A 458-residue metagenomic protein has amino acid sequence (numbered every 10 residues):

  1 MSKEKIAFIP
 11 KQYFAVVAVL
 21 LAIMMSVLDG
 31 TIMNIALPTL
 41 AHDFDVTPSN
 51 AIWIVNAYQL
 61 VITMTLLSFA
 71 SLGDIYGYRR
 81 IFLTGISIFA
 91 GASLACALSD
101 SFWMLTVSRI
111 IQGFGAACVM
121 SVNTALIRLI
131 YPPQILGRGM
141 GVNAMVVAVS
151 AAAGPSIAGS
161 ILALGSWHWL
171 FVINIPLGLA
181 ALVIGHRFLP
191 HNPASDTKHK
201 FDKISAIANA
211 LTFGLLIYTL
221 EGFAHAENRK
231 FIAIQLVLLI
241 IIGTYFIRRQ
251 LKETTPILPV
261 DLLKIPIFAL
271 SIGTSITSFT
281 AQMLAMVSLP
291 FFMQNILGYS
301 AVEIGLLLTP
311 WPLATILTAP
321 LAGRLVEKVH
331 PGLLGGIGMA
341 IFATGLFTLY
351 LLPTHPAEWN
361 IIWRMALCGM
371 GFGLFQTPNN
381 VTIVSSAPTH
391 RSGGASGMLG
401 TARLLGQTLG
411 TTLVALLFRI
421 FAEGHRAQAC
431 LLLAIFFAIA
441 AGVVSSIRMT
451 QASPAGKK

Functional and structural regions predicted by a protein language model:
Y13-L28, M33-I35, P48, I204 (+3 more regions): 12-transmembrane solute porter fold
S26, V55-Y58, I62, F89 (+11 more regions): Structural signature of transmembrane alpha-helices in multi-pass secondary transporters
A36-T65, T106, L297, V302-L306: Extracellular/periplasmic helix-loop-helix junction of adjacent transmembrane segments in MFS-like secondary
L40-A41, L72-G73, I157-G165, L220 (+3 more regions): Interfacial helix-cap and linker-helix signal at transmembrane-aqueous boundaries of multi-pass secondary transporters
D45, G77, L98-M104, G165-S166 (+3 more regions): Helix-breaking motifs and short loop linkers at transmembrane-helix boundaries and internal kinks in secondary membrane
N56-A70, M120-T124, T309-A322: Central cavity-lining transmembrane alpha-helices of secondary-active solute carriers, predominantly the Major
S71-I204, G222, T389: Helix-loop-helix hairpins in multi-pass membrane proteins, especially solute transporters
A163-T274, L306-L307, A434-I435: Hydrophobic transmembrane-helix bundles of small-molecule transporters
